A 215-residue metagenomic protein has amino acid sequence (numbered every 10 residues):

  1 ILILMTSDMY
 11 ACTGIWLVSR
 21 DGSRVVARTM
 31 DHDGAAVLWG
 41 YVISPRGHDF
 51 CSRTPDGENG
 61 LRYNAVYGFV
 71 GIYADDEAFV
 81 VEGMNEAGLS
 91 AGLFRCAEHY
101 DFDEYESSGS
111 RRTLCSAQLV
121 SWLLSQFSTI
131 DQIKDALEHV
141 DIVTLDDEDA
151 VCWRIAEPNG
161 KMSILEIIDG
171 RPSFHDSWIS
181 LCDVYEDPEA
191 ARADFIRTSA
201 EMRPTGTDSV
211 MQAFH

Functional and structural regions predicted by a protein language model:
I1-T6: Bacterial N-terminal signal peptides
Y10-R111, D147: A contiguous strand-loop segment
V18-D21, S121, S125-H215: Accessory structured domains or lobes within enzymes
Y105-S110, Q118-L124: Second-shell loop/turn segments in exported
